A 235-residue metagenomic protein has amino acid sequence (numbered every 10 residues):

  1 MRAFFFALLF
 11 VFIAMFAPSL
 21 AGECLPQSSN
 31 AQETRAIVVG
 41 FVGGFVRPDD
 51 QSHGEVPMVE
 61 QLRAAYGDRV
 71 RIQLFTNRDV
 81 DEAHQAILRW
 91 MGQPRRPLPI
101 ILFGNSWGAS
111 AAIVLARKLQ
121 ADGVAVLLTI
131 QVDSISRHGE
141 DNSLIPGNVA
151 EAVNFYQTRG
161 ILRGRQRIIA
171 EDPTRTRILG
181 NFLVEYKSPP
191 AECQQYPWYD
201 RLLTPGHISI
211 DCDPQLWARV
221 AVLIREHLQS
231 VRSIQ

Functional and structural regions predicted by a protein language model:
M1-F4: Positively charged n-region of N-terminal signal peptides that target proteins for export
F6-S19: Bacterial N-terminal signal peptides
P18-Q27: Signal peptide processing junction and immediate N-terminal pro/mature segment of secreted/exported proteins
Q27-L98, L202: Active-site catalytic motif of lipid deacylating hydrolases and related acyltransferases
R47-E55, T76, V80, H84 (+5 more regions): Solvent-exposed, acidic/flexible segments
V70-R78, L98-L102, D141-N142, G164-R165 (+1 more regions): Surface-exposed patches in mature extracellular/periplasmic domains of secreted proteins
H84-D172: Serine-dependent carboxylesterase/thioesterase catalytic core of lipase-like alpha/beta-hydrolase/SGNH enzymes
G147-Q235: C-terminal catalytic-base region of ester-bond hydrolases, centering on the histidine of the charge-relay
